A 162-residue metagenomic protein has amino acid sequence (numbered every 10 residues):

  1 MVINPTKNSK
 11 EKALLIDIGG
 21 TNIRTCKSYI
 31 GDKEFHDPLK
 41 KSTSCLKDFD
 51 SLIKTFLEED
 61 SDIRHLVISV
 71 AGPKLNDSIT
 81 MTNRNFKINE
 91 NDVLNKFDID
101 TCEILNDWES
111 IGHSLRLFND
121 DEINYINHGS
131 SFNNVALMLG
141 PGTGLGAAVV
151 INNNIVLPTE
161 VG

Functional and structural regions predicted by a protein language model:
V2-L52, V161-G162: Short glycine-rich, Thr/Ser-proximal phosphate-binding strand/loop in the N-terminal lobe of ATP-dependent enzymes
A13-D17, H65-V67, E103, G129 (+1 more regions): Short glycine-aspartate micro-motif
L15, I23-K27, G72, L139-G140 (+1 more regions): Short beta-strand scaffold segments in enzyme catalytic cores
I30-K33, R84-K87, F118-Y125, N152-T159: A glycine- and small-aliphatic-rich helix-loop capping segment at beta-alpha/alpha-beta transitions that lines
D50-D62: Short amphipathic alpha-helices and their capping/turn segments at secondary-structure boundaries
D60-I104, E109-E122, M138, G146: Short beta-strand-loop/turn "lid" adjacent to the catalytic site in phosphate-handling enzymes
H128-M138, L145-G162: Glycine/GP-enriched mid-protein hinge/lid loop-to-helix segment characteristic of carbohydrate kinases
